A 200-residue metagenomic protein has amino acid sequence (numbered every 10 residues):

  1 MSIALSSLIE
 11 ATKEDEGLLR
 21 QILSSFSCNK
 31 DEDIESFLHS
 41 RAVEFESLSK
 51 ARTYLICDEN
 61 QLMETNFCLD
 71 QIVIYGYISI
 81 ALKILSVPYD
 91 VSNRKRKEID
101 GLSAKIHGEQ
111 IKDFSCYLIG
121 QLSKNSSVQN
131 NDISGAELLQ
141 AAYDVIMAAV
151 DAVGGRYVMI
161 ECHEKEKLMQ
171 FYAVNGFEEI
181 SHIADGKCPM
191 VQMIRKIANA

Functional and structural regions predicted by a protein language model:
M1-N130, E137-M159, K167-A200: Non-catalytic substrate-recognition and accessory regions of acyl/acetyltransferase enzymes
C162: His/Cys-centered metal/cofactor-coordination and adjacent catalytic loops
